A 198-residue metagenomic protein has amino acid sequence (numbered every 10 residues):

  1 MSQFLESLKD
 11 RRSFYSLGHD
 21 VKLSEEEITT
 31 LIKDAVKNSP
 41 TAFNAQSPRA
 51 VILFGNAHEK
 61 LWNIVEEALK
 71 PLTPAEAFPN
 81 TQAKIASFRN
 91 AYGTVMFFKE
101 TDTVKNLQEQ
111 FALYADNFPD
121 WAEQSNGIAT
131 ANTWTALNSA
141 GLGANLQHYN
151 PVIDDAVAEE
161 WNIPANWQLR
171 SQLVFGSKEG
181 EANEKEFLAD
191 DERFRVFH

Functional and structural regions predicted by a protein language model:
M1-G93, F197-H198: N-terminal amphipathic, basic helical "cap/leader" segment at the start of enzyme domains
Q3-S16, L169-H198: C-terminal helix-cap and adjacent tail motif
V36, F111-E159: Small-aliphatic-rich amphipathic alpha-helix that forms the alpha element of a beta-alpha
A45-P48, S139, G143, R170: Short secondary-structure junction motifs
V65, L107-A112: Short, flexible, mixed-charge acidic loops at enzyme active sites
N90, V95, F175-S177: C-terminal edge-of-domain segments
F98-T103: Short glycine-enriched loops at secondary-structure junctions
A158-A165, A182-E186: Short proline/glycine-enriched turn/loop segments at secondary-structure junctions
